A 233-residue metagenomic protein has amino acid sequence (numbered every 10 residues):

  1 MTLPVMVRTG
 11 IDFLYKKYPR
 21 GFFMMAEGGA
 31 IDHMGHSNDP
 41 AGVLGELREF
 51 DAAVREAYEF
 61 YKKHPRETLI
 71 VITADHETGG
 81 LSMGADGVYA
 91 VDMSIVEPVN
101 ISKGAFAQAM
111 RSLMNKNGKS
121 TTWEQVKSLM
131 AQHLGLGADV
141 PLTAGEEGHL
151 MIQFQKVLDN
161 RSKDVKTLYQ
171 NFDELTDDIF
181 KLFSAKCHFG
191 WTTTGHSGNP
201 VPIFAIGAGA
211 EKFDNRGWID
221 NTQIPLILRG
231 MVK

Functional and structural regions predicted by a protein language model:
M1-K233: A post-motif C-terminal structural segment
